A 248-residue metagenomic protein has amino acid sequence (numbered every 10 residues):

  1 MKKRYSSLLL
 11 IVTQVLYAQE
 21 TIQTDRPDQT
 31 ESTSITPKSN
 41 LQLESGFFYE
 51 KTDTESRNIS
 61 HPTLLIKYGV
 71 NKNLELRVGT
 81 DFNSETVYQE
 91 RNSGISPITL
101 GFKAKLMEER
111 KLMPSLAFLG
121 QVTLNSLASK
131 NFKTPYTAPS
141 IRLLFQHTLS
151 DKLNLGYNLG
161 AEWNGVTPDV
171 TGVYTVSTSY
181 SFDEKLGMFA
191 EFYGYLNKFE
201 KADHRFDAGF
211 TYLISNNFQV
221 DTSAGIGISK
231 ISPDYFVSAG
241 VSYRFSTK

Functional and structural regions predicted by a protein language model:
M1-Q23: Bacterial Sec-dependent N-terminal signal peptides
Q19-K248: Transmembrane beta-barrel domains of Gram-negative outer membranes and organellar outer membranes
